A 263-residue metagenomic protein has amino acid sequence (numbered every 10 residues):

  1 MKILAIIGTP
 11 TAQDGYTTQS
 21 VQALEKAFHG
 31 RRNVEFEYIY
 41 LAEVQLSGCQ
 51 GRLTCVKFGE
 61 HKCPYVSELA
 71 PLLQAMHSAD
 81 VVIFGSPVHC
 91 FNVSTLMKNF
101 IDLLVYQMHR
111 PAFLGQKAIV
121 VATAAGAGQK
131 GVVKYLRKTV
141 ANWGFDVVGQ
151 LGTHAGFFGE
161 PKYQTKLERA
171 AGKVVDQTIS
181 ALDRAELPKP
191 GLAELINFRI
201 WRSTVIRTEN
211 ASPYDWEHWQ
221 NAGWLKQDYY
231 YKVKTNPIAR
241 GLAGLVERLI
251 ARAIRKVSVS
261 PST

Functional and structural regions predicted by a protein language model:
M1-G85, F91-N99, V105-Y106, R169-D176 (+1 more regions): N-terminal beta1-alpha1-beta2 submodule of the flavodoxin-like/Rossmannoid cofactor-binding fold
P10-Q13, C90, T123-A127, H154-F158: Short histidine/acidic/glycine/proline-rich micro-motifs that form metal- and phosphate-coordinating active-site loops
G15-T17, E160-Q164: Short, solvent-exposed loop/turn segments at secondary-structure boundaries
Y40-E43, G152-F157: Short beta->alpha junction loops
T95, Q129-K134, K162-Y163: A short secondary-structure junction signal
Q107-P111: Conserved helix-turn-beta segment immediately C-terminal to the redox Cys motif in thioredoxin-like folds
A112-H154: Short, glycine-/small-residue-rich phosphate/pyrophosphate-handling segment
A141-T153, K162-K173, Q177-A185: A charged, well-structured terminal subsegment
